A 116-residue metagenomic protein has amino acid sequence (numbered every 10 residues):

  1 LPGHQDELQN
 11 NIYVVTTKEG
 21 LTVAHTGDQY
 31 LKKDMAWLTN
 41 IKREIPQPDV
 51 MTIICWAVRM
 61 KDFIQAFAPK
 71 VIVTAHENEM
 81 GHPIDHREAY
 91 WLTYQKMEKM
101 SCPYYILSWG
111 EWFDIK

Functional and structural regions predicted by a protein language model:
L1-P46, W109-K116: Core dinuclear metal-dependent hydrolase active-site scaffold
G27-Y30, C55-A57, E77: Active-site metal-binding loops of divalent metal-dependent hydrolases
K33-M35, M60-K61, H82-D85: Extracytoplasmic/secreted cell-surface and envelope-processing proteins
W37-I41, R59-F67: A short acidic, amphipathic alpha-helical/loop segment
D49-T52, K70: Conserved acidic residues
M51-A57, G81-H82: Acidic-and-aromatic substrate-binding clefts and catalytic sites of carbohydrate-active enzymes
Q65-K116: Binuclear metal-ion centers of metallo-dependent hydrolases, dominated by the metallo-beta-lactamase
